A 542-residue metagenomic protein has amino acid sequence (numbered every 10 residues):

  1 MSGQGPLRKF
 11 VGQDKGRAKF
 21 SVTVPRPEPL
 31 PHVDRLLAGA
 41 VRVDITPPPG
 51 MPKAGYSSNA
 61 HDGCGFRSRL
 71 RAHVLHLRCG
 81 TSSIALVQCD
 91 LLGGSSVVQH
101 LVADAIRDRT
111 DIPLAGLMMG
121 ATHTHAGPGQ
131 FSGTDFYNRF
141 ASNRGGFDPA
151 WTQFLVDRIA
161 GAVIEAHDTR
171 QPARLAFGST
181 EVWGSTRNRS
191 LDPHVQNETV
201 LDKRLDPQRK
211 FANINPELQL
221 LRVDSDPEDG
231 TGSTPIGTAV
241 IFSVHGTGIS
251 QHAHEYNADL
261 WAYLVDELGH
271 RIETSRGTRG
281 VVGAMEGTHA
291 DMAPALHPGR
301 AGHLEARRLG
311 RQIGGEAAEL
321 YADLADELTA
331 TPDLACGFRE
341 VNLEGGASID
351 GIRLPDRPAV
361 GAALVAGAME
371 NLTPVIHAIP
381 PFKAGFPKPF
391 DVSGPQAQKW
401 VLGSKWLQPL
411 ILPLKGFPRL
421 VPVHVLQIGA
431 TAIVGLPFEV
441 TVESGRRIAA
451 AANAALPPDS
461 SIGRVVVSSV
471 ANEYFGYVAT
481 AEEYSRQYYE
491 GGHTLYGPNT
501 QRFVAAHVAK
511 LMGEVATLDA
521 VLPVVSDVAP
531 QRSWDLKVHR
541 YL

Functional and structural regions predicted by a protein language model:
S2-L542: Non-catalytic substrate/cofactor recognition surfaces at enzyme active-site rims
